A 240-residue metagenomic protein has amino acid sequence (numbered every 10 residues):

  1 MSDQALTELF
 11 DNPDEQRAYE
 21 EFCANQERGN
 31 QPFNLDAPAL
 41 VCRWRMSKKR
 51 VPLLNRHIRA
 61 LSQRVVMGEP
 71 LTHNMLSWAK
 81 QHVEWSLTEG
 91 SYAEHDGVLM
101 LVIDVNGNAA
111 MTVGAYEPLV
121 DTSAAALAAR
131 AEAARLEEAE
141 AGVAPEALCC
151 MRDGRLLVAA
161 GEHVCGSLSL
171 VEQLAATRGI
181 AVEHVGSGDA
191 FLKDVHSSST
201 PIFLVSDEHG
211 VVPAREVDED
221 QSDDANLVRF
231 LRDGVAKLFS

Functional and structural regions predicted by a protein language model:
M1-A159, H163, L168-S240: Conserved alpha/beta cores of soluble small-molecule-handling proteins
